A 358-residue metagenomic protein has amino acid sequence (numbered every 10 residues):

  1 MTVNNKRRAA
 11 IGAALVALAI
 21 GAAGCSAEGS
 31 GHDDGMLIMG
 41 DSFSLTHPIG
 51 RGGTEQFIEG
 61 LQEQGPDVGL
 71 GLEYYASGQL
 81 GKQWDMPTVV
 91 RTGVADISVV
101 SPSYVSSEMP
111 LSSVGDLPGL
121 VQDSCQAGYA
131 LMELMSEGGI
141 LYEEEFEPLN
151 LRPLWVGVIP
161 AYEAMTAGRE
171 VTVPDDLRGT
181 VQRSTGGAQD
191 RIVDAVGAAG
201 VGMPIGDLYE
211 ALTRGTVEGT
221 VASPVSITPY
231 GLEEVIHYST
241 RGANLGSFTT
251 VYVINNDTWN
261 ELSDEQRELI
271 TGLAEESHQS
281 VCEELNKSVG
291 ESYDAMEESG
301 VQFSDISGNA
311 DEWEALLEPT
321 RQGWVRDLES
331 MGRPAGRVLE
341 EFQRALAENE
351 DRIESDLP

Functional and structural regions predicted by a protein language model:
T2-N4, G12-L15, I20, C25-G128 (+2 more regions): N-terminal secretory/targeting leader peptides
E133-N150: Hinge/lid segment of periplasmic solute-binding proteins
